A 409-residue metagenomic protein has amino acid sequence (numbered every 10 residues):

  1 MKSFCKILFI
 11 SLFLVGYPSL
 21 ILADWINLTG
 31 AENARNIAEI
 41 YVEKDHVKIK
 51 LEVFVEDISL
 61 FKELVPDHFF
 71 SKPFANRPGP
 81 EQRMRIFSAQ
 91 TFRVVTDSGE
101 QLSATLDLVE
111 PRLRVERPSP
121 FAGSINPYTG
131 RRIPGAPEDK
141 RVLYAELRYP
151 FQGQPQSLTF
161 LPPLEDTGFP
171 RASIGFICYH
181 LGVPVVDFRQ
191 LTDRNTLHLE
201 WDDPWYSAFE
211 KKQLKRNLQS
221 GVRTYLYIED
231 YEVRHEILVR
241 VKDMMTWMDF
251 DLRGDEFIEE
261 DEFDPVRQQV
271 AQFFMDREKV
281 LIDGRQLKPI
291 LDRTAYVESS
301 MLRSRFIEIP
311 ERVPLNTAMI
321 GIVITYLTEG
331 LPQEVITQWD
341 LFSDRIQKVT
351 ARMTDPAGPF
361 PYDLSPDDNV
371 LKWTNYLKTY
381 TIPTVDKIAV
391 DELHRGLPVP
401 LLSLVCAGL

Functional and structural regions predicted by a protein language model:
K2-I10: Sec-dependent signal peptide recognition, specifically the positively charged N-region followed immediately by
I10-S11, I21: Cleavable N-terminal signal peptides
L22-V399: N-terminal soluble domains immediately following signal/targeting peptides that reside in extracytoplasmic
L397-L409: Functional transmembrane helices that embed catalytic/metal-coordinating motifs
